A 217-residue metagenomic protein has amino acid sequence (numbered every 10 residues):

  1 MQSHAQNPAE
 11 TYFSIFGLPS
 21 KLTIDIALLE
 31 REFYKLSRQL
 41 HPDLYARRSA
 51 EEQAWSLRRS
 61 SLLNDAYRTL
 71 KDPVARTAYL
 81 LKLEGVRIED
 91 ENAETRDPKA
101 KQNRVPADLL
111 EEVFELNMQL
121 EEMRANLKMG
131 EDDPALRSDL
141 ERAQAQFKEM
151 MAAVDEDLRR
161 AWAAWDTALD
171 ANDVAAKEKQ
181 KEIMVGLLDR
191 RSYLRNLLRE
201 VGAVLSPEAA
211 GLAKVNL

Functional and structural regions predicted by a protein language model:
M1-L217: C-terminal accessory/regulatory regions appended to core domains
